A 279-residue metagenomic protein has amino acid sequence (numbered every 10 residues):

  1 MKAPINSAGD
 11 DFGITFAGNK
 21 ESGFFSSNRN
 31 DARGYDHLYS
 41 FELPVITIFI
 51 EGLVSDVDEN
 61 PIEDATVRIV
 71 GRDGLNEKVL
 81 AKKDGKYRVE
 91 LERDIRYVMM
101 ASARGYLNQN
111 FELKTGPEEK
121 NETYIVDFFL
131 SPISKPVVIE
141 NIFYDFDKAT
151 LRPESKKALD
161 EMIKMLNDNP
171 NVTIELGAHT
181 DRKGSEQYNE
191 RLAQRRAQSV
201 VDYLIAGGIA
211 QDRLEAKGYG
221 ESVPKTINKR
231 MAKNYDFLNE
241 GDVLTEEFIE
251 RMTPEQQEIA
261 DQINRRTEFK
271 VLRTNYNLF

Functional and structural regions predicted by a protein language model:
M1-E51, V57-D58, P117, N121-T123: Short, conserved micro-motifs composed of acidic
D58-R72: Short, ordered, surface-exposed loop/turn motifs in non-cytosolic proteins
G71-K86: Short, acidic Ser/Thr/Gly-rich low-complexity loop/linker segments typical of extracellular and cell-surface proteins
G85-V89, Y124-V126: Short strand-edge motifs at loop-to-beta-strand transitions and within beta-strands of extracellular beta-rich domains
I95-Y106: A short, solvent-exposed beta-strand micro-motif common in secreted/extracellular proteins
R104-D127: Structured interaction patches on ligand/partner-binding surfaces of diverse proteins
Y144-A178, V201, I205, D261-Q262 (+1 more regions): Periplasmic peptidoglycan-binding/anchoring modules of Gram-negative envelope and division proteins
H179-F279: Periplasmic OmpA-like peptidoglycan-binding domain that tethers envelope proteins to the cell wall
